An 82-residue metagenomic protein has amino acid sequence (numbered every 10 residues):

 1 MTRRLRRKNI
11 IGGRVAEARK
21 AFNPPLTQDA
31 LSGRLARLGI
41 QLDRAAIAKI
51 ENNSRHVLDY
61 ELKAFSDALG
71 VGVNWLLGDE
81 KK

Functional and structural regions predicted by a protein language model:
M1-L26, A30, N74: A short, Lys/Arg-rich alpha-helix, primarily the initiator
R3, K63-L69, V73-K82: Short amphipathic recognition helices of helix-turn-helix/homeodomain-type DNA-binding modules
G13, D29, A45, D59-L62: Short alpha-helical elements of helix-turn-helix
P24-I50: Short alpha-helical DNA-recognition segment
L35, E51, E61, L77-E80: DNA major-groove recognition helix of helix-turn-helix
A46-K49, H56, W75: Residue-level recognition of specific faces of alpha-helices
N52-D67: Short, basic-rich loop-to-helix N-cap that marks the start of a DNA-contacting helix
